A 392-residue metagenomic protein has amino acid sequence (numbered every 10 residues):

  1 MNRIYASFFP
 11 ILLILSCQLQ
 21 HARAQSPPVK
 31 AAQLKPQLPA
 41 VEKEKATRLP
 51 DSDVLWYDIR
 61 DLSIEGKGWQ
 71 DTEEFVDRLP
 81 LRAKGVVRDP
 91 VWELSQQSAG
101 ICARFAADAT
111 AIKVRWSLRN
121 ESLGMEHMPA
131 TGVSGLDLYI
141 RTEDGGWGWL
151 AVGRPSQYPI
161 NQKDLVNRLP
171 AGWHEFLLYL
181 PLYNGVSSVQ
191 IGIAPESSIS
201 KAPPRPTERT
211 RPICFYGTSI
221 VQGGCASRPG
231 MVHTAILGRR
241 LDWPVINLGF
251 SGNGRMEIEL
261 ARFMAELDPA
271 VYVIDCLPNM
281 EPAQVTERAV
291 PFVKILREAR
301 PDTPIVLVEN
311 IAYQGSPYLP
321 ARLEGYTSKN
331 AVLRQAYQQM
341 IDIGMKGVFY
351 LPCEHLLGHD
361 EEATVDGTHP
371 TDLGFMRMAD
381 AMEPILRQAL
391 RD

Functional and structural regions predicted by a protein language model:
N2-P212, R387-D392: N-terminal secretory targeting modules
G124-M128, G223-M231, L323-T327: Glycine- and acidic-residue-enriched helix-capping/strand-helix junction motifs
T210-T234: Catalytic nucleophile-elbow at a beta strand-turn-alpha helix junction centered on a G-D-S/GDSL motif, marking
T234-N247, Q338-Q339: Short helix-loop-beta junction
L237, G254-A299, N310-P317: Oxyanion-hole/transition-state-stabilizing segment in secreted/luminal serine hydrolases and related acyltransferases
Y313-L351: Substrate-gating cap/lid alpha-helix
D366-D392: Histidine-centered active-site loop/cap adjacent to the catalytic His in serine esterases/O-acetyl transfer systems
